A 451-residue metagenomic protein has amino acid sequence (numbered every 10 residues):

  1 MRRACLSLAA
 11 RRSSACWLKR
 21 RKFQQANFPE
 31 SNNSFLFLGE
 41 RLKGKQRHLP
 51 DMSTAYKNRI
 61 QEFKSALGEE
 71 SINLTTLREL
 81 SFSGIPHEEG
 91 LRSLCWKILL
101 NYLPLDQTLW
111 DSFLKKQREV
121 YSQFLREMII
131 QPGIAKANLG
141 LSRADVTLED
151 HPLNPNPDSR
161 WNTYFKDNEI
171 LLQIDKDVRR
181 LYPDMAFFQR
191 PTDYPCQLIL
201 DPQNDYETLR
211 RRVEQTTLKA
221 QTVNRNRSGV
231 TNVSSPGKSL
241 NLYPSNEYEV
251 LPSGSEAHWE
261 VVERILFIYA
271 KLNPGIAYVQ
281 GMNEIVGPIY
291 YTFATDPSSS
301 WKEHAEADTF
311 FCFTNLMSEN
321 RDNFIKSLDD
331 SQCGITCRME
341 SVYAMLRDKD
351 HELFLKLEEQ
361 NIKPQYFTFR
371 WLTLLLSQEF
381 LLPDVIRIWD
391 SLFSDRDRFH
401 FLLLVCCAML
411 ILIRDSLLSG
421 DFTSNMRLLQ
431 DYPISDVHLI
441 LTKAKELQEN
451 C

Functional and structural regions predicted by a protein language model:
M1-G275, Y290, D296-P297, S416: N-terminal transition regions in large eukaryotic proteins
K45-Y56, G133-G140, S299, E303-Y366 (+1 more regions): Extended, Lys/Glu/Leu-rich amphipathic alpha-helical scaffolds
K57, S71, T75, E89 (+15 more regions): Conserved structured core elements
G84, F393-R396: Solenoid-like repeat scaffolds
W96-L100, D111-Q117, P195, V279 (+5 more regions): Short amphipathic alpha-helical segments embedded in low-complexity Lys/Glu-rich regions
Q107-T108, F187-P191, Y278, I325-K326 (+4 more regions): Intrinsically disordered, low-complexity regions enriched in proline, serine, glycine and charged residues
S253, L357-K363, L375-S377: Short basic-aromatic helix/loop recognition motifs at nucleic-acid and histone-peptide binding interfaces
E263-K271, N283-A294, F311-N315, A344 (+4 more regions): Contiguous, well-ordered alpha-helical segments that form the cores/surfaces of helical PPI scaffolds
